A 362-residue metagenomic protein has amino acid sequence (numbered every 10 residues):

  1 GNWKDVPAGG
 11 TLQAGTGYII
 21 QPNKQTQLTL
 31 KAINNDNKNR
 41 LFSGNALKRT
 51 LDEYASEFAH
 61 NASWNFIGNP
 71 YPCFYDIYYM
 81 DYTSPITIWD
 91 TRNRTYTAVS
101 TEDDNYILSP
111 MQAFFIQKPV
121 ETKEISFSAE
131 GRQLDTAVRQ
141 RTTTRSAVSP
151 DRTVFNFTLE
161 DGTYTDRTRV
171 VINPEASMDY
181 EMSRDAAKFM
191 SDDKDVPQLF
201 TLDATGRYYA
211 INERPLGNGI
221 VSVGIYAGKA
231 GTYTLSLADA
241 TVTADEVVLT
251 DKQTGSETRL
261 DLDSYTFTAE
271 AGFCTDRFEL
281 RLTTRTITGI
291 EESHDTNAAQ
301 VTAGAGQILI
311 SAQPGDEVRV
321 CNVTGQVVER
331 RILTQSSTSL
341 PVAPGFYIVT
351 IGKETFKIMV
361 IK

Functional and structural regions predicted by a protein language model:
N2-Q335, F356-K362: Compositionally biased Ser/Thr/Gly- and acidic/asparagine-rich, proline-interspersed low-complexity stretches
R277-E279, P344-I348: Short, conserved beta-strand segments of beta-strand-rich sandwich/propeller modules, principally
T338: Glycine-/small-residue-rich active-site loops that bind phosphorylated ligands and cofactors
